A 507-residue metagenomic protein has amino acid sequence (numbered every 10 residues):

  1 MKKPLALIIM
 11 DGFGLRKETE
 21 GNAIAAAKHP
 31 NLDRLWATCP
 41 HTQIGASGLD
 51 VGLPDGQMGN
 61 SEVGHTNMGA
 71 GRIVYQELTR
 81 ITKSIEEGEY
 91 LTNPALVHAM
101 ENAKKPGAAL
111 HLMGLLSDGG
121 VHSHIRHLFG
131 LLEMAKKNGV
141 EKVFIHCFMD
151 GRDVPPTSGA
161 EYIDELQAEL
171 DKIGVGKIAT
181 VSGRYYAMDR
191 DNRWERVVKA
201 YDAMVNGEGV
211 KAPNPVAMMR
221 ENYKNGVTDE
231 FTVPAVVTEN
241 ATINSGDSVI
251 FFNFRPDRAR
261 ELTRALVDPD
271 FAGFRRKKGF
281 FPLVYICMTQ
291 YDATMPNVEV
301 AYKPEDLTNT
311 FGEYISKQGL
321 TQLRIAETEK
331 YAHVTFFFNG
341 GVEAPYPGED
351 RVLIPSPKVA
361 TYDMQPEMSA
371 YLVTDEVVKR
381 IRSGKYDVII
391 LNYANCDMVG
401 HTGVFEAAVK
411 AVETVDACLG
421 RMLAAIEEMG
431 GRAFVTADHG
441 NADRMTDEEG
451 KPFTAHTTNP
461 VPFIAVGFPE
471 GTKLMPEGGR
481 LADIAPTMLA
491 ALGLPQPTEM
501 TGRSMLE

Functional and structural regions predicted by a protein language model:
M1-E507: Feature captures the catalytic ectodomains and active-site-proximal regions of enzymes that hydrolyze or transfer
